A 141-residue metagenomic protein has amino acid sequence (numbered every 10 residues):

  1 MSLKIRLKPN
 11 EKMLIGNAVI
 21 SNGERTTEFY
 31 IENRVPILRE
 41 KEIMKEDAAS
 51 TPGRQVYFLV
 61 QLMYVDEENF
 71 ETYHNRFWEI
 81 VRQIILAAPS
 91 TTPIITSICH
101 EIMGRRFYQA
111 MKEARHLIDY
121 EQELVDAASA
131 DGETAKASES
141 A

Functional and structural regions predicted by a protein language model:
M1-A141: Terminal leader/tail segments of proteins
